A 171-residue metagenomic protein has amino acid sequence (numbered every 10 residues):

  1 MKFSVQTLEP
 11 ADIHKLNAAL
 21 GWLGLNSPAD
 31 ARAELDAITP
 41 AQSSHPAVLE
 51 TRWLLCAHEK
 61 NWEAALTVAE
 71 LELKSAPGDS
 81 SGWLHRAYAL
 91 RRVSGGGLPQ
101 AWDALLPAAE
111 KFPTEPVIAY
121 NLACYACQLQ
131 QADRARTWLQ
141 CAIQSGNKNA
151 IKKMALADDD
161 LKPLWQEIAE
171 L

Functional and structural regions predicted by a protein language model:
L8-A41, A47-H58, R91: Alpha-helical segment of the N-proximal tetratricopeptide repeat
N26-S27, K60, G96, Q130: Short helix-adjacent coil turns
Q42, A76, F112, G146-N149: A structural motif in tetratricopeptide-repeat
A47-W62, L66-V117: Alpha-helical adaptor scaffolds
W53-H58, A87-R92, N149-E170: TPR/TPR-like alpha-solenoid helical repeat scaffolds
C127-Q128, A132-A150: TPR/TPR-like (Sel1-like) alpha-helical repeat modules
